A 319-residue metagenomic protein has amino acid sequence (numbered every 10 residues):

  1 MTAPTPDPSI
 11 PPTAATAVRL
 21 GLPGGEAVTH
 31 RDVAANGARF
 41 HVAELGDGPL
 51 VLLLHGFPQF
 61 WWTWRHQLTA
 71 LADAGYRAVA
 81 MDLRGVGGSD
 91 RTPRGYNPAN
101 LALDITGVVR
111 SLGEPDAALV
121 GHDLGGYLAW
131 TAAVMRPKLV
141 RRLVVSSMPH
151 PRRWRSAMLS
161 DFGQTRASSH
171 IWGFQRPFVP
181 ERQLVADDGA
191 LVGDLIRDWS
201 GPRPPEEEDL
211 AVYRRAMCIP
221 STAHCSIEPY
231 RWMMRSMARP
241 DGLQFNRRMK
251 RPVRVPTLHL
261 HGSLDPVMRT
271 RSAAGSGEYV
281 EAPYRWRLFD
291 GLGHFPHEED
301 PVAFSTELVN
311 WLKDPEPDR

Functional and structural regions predicted by a protein language model:
T2-T29, A38-F40, V79, V86-V120 (+2 more regions): Flexible "cap/lid" subdomain of the alpha/beta-hydrolase fold that forms the substrate-access gate
H41-G88: Conserved HGGG/HGGXW glycine-rich cap/lid loop of the alpha/beta-hydrolase fold
F57, P149, F295: Active-site pre-Tyr helix/loop in NAD(P)-dependent dehydrogenases
F60-W61, Y127, L292: A short, glycine- and basic residue-enriched loop/turn that sits immediately adjacent to a domain's principal
L292-P301, S305: Catalytic histidine-centered segment of alpha/beta-hydrolase-like enzymes
